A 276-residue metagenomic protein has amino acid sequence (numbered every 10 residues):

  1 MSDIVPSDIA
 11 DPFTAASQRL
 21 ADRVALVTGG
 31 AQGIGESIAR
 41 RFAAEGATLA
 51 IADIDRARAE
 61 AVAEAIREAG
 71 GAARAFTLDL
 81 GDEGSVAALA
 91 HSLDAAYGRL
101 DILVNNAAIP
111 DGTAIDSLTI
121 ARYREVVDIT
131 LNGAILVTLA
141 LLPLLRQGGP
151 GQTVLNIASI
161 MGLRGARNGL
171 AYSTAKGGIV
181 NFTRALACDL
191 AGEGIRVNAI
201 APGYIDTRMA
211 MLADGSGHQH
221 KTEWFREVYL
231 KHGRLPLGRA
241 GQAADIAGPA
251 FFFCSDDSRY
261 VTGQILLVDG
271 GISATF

Functional and structural regions predicted by a protein language model:
S2-A16, R164, A250-F251, T262-F276: Short C-terminal tail/terminal secondary-structure segment of NAD(P)H-dependent dehydrogenase/reductase domains
V104, A191, R196, V261-G263: Short, small/polar-rich loop/turn modules that mediate ligand/substrate recognition or access, typified
A114-I115, T119-V127, K231: Substrate-binding pocket helix/loop in short-chain dehydrogenase/reductase
D116, R164-L170, G192-E193, G238 (+1 more regions): Active-site loop immediately N-terminal to the catalytic Tyr-X3-Lys motif of short-chain dehydrogenase/reductase
T138, A175, T183: Active-site helix of classical SDR
P143, C188-G192, R259: Alpha-helical segment proximal to the catalytic Tyr-Lys
S159: Residue(s) in the substrate-gating loop at a strand-loop-helix junction that position the organic substrate next
